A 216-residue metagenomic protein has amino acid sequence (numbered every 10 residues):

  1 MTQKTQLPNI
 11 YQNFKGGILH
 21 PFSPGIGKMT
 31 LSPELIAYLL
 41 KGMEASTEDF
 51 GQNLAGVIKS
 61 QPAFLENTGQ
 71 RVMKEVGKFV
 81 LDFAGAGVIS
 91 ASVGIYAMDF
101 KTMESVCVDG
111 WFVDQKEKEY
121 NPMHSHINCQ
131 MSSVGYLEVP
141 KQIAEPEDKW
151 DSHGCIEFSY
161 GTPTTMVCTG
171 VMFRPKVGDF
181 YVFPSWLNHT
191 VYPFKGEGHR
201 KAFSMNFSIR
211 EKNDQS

Functional and structural regions predicted by a protein language model:
T2-F100, W111, K118-N121: Non-heme Fe(II)/2-oxoglutarate
G69, M73, H126, G196: Aromatic-acidic/polar surface patches that form glycan- and anion
S105-V182, T190-Y192, H199, I209 (+1 more regions): Catalytic core of non-heme Fe(II) oxygenases with the double-stranded beta-helix
K201-F203: C-terminal "cap" of GNAT-fold acetyltransferases
